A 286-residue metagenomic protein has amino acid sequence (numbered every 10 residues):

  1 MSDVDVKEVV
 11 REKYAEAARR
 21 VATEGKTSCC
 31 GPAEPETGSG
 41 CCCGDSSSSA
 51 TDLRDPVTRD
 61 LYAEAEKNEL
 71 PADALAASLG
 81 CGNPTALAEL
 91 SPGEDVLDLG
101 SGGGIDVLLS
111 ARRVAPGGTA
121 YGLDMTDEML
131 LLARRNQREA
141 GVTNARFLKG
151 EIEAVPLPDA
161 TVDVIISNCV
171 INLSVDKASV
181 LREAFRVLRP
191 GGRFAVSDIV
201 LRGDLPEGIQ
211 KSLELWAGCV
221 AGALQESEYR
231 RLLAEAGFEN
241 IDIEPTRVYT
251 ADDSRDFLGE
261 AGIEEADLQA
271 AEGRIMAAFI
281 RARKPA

Functional and structural regions predicted by a protein language model:
M1-R59: N-terminal auxiliary segments of SAM/dcSAM-dependent transferases
A15-A22, G44, L232-A286: C-terminal lobe and adjacent flexible extensions of AdoMet/dcAdoMet transferase-like proteins
S39-C41, S47-D95, D106-R113: Conserved alpha-helix/loop element of class I SAM-dependent methyltransferases that forms part of the SAM/SAH-binding
C81, S91-A154, S179: Class I SAM-dependent methyltransferase SAM/SAH-binding core
V96, I165-I166: Hydrophobic beta-strand segment of the Class I
A154-D159, V175: Short conserved loop adjoining the S-adenosyl-L-methionine
A178-R193: A short glycine-rich, Lys/Arg-flanked "PGG" loop and its adjoining helix->strand segment in the class I
V200-V220: Short, glycine-/aromatic-enriched active-site segment of Class I SAM-dependent methyltransferases
